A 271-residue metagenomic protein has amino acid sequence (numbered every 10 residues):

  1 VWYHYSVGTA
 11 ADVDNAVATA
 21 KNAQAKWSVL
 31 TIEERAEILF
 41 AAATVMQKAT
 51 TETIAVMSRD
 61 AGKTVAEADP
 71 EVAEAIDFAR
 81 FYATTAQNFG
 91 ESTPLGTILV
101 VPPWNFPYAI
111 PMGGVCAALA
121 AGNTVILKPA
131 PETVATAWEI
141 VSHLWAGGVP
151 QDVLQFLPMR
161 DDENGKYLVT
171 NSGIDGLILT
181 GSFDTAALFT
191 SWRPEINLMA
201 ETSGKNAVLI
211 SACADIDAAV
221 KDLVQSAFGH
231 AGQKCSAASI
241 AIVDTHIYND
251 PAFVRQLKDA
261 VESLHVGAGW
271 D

Functional and structural regions predicted by a protein language model:
V1-R59: Short, structured beta/alpha segment
A20, R35, M57, G122 (+5 more regions): Residue-level signal for inorganic ion chemistry
N22-V29, T44-K48, A55, R59 (+7 more regions): Conserved helix-loop functional segments at active or binding sites
V65-F78, A83-T85: Amphipathic alpha-helical
T84-Q151: Conserved small-residue-rich beta-alpha loop and adjacent elements that most often cradle the phosphate/pyrophosphate
K128-A130, P158, S211-A212: Short beta->alpha connector loops at strand-helix junctions that form conserved, small/polar/Pro-enriched
A146-G148, N171, G176, F183-D271: ALDH superfamily catalytic-core signature
Q155-I178: A structured beta-alpha segment of the ubiquitous adenosine-cofactor-binding alpha/beta core
